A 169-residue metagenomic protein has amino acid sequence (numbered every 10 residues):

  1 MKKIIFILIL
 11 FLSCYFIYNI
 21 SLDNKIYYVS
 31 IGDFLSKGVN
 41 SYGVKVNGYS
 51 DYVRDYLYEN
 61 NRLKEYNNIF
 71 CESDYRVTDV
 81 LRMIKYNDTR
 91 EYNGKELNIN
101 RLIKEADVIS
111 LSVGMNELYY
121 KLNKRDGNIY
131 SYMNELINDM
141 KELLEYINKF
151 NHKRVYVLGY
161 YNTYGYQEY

Functional and structural regions predicted by a protein language model:
I5-I17: Hydrophobic membrane-insertion alpha-helices, especially the h-region of bacterial N-terminal signal peptides
L22-D23, I103-K104, I147-N151: Short, conserved loop/helix-junction motifs that constitute active-site signature segments in enzyme catalytic cores
L22-N47, G165: Short glycine-rich His-centered loop
N24-I26, E65, K153: Nucleotide donor/acceptor-binding cores
Y27, D107-S110, R154: Structural motif
G38-E135: Conserved SGNH/GDSL esterase-like catalytic core that processes O-acyl groups on lipids and polysaccharides
S112, N116, L144-Y169: Active-site segments of SGNH/GDSL-like serine hydrolases that catalyze O-acetyl group transfer/hydrolysis on lipids
L136-M140: Aromatic/hydrophobic pocket-lining residues that form the small-molecule binding cavity in soluble enzyme cores
